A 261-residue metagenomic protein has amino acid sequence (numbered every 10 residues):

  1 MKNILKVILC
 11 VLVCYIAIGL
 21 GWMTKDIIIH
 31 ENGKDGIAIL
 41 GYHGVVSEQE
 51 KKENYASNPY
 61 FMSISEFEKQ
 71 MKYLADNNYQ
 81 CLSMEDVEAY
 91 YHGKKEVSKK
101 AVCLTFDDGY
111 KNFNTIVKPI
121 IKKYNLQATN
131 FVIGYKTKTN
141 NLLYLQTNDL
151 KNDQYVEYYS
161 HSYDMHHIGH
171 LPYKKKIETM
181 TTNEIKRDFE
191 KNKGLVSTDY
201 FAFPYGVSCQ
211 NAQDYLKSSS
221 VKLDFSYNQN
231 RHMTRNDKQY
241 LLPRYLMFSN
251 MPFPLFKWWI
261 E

Functional and structural regions predicted by a protein language model:
K2, K34, D76, K123-N125 (+3 more regions): Short, well-ordered coil/turn elements that cap or connect secondary structure elements
K2-A101, R244, F248-F253, W258-E261: N-terminal pre-catalytic segment of deacetylase/amide-hydrolase enzymes
L40, V45-V46, K100-V102, Y110-K111 (+3 more regions): Metal-dependent polysaccharide deacetylase catalytic core of the NodB/CE4 family, i.e., the active-site-bearing domain
Q80, E157, K222-L223, L241: Conserved beta-strand segments of alpha/beta enzyme cores
A101, Q210-F225: Short, electropositive alpha-helical surface patch
L126-F131, V221-N228: Short hydrophobic/aromatic-enriched beta-strand-loop microsegments
F225-K257: A cross-kingdom marker for long, charged
